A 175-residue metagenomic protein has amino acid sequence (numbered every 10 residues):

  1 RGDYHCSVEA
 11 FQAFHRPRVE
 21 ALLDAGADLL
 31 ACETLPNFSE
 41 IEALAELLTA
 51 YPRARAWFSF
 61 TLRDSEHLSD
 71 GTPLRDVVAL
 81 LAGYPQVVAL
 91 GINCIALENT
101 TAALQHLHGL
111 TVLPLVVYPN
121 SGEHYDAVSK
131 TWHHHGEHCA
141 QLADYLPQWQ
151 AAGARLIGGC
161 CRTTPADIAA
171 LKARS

Functional and structural regions predicted by a protein language model:
R1-S175: Domain-level signal for soluble alpha/beta catalytic cores
